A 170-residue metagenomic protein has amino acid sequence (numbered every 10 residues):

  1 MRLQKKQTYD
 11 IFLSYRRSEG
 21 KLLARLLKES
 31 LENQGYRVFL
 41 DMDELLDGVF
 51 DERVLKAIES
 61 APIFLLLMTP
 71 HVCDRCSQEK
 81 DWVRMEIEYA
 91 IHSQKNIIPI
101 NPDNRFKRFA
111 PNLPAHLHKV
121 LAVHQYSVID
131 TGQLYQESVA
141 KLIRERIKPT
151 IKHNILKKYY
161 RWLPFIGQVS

Functional and structural regions predicted by a protein language model:
M1-F12, S30-E32, G132-S170: Defense-system signaling and execution modules centered on TIR/cGAS-STING-like, death/scaffold domains and their
M1-P70, V83, I91-K95, D103 (+1 more regions): Conserved N-terminal substructure of TIR/SEFIR domains
D74-D81: Glycine/threonine-rich flexible loop motifs
R105-K119: Glycine-rich, charge-decorated loop segments at or immediately adjacent to ligand/cofactor-binding or catalytic sites
V123: A short helix-turn-beta junction within AAA+ P-loop NTPase domains corresponding to the substrate/partner-engaging
Y126-T131: Short acidic-hydrophobic, aromatic-tinged amphipathic segments that line or gate anion-handling sites
